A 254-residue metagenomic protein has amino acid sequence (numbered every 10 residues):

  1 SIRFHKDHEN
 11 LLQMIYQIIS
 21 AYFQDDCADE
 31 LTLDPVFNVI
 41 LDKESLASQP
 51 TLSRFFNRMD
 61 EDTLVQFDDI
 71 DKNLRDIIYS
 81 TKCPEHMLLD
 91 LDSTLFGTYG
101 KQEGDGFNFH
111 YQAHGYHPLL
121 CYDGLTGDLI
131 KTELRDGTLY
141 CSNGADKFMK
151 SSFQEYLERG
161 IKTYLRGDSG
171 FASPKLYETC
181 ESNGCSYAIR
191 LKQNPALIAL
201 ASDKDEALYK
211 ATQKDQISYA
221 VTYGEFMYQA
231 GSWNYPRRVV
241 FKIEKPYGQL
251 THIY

Functional and structural regions predicted by a protein language model:
S1-L12, N143: Basic, short loop/linker segments at the boundary and entry of helix-turn-helix/winged-helix-like folds
Q13-M14, A28, S48, L52 (+5 more regions): Short, conserved catalytic/metal-binding motifs centered on acidic residues
D25-I40: DNA-recognition alpha helix
L41-R58: Major-groove recognition helix of helix-turn-helix-like DNA-binding domains
S53-L120: Active-site-proximal, Lys/Arg-enriched surface segment that forms a nucleic-acid-binding/basic interface patch
F109-R159: Electropositive, glycine- and tryptophan-enriched low-complexity nucleic-acid-binding patches
L139-A196: Domain-level cores of phosphate- or acyl-group-handling catalytic modules
A188-Y254: An anionic, glycine-rich sequence signature occurring as long contiguous blocks
